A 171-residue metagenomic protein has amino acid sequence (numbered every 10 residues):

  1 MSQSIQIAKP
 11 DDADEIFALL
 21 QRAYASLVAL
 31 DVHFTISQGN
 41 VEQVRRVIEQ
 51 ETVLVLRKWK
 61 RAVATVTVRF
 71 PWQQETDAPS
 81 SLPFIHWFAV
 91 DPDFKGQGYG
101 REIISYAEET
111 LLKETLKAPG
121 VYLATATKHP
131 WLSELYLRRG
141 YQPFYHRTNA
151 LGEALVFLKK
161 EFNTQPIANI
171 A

Functional and structural regions predicted by a protein language model:
S4-A18: A short beta-loop-alpha structural element at the N-terminal edge of CoA-dependent acyl/N-acetyltransferase catalytic
F17, Q21-R45: Conserved GNAT-fold acetyl-CoA-binding loop/helix
R45-V55: A short helix-loop-beta-strand connector motif used in the catalytic cores of GNAT acetyltransferases and, in some
V55, R61-F70, F84, A89: Conserved beta-strand in the GNAT
H86-G96, T125-A126: A short, internal acetyl-CoA/4′-phosphopantetheine-binding micro-motif in the GNAT/acyltransferase core
F94, G98-Y106: Conserved acetyl-CoA pyrophosphate-binding loop and the N-cap/start of the following alpha-helix in GNAT-like
R101, T127-Y145: Conserved active-site alpha-helix within GNAT-family acetyltransferase domains
I104, L111-T125: Conserved GNAT acetyl-CoA-binding A-motif
